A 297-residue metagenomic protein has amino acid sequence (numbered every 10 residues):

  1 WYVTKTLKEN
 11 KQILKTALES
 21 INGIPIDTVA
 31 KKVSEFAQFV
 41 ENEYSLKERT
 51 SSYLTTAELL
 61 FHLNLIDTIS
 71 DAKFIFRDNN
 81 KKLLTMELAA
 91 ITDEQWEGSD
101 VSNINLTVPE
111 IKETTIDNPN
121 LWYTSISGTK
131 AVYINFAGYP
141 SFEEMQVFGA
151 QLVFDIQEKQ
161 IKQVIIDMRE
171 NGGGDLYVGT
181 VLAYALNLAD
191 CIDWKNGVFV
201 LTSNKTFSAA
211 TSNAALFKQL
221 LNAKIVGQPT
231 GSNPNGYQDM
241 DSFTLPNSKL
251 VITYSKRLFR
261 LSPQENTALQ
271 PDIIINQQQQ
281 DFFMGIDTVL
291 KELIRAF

Functional and structural regions predicted by a protein language model:
W1-Q163: Flexible, low-complexity junctional segments that flank or bridge functional domains
K81, I111, N118-F297: C-terminal "post-core" interaction segments
